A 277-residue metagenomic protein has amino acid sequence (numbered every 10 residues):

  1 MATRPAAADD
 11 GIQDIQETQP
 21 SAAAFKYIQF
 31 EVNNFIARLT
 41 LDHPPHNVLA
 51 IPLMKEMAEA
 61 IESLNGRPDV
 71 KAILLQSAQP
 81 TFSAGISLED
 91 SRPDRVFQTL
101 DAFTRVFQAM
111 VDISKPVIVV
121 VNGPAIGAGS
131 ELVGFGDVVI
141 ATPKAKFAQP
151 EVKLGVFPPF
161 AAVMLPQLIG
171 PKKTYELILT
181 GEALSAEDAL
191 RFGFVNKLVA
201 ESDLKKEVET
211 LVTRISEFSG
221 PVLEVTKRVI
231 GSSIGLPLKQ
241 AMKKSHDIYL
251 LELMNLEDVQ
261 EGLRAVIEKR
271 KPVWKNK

Functional and structural regions predicted by a protein language model:
A2-A78, Q108: Conserved CoA-thioester-binding segment of acyl-CoA-metabolizing enzymes
A2-N34, P68, D94, G181-A186 (+2 more regions): C-terminal alpha-helix plus adjacent terminal tail
R4, M54-E56, E62, D69 (+3 more regions): Glycine- (often His-adjacent) and acidic-residue-rich active-site loop that binds/positions the CoA thioester
L39, M57, L75, S87 (+4 more regions): Terminal peptide-recognition signature
D42, S77-A78, A84, N122 (+2 more regions): A secondary-structure boundary/capping signal
H46-N47, T81, G155, K197 (+1 more regions): Short strand->helix junction
A102, V106, F160-M164, K173 (+3 more regions): Hydrophobic alpha-helical segments typical of transmembrane helices and their membrane-interface/capping positions
V111-P221, L256, E261-R264, R270: Crotonase-fold acyl-CoA enzyme core
